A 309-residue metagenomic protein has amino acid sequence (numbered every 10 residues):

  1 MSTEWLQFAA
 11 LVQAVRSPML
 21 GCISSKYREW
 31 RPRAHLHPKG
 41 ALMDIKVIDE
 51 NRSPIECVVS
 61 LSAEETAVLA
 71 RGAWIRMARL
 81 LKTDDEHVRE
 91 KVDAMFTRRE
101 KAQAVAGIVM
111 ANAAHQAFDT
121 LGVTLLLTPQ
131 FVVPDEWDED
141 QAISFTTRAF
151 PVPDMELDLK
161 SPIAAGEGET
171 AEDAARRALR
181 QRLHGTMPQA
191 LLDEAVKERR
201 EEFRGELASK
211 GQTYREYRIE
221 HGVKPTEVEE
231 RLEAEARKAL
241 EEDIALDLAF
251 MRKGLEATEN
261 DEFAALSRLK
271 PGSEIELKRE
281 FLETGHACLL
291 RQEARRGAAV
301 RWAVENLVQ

Functional and structural regions predicted by a protein language model:
E4-W5, A9, E29: Short linear segments in intrinsically disordered or otherwise low-structure-confidence regions
R16-L42: Short, Lys/Arg-enriched N-terminal segments with co-localized hydrophobic residues within the first ~10-30 amino acids
G40, D44-M110, P162-Q309: Extended, charged alpha-helical "arm"/coiled-coil substrate-binding scaffolds, typified by the C-terminal helical
V47-N51, P134-E139: Replace "in large, NTP-powered and nucleic-acid-processing enzymes" with "in large, NTP-powered factors and other
Q103-F131: Structured interface patches
A117-F118, T128, E136-S144: Extended, domain-scale alpha-helical bundle/helix-rich regions
L125-P134, N260-A265: Long, charged, glycine-rich C-terminal linkers/tails
D138-G168: RNA pseudouridine synthases
